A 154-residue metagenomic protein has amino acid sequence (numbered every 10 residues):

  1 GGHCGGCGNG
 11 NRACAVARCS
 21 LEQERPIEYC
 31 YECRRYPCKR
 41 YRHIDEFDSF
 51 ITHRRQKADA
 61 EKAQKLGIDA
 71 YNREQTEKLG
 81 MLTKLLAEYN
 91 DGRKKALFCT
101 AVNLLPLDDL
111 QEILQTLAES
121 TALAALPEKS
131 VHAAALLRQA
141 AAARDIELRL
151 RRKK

Functional and structural regions predicted by a protein language model:
G1-K154: Cysteine-centered metal-binding/redox modules
